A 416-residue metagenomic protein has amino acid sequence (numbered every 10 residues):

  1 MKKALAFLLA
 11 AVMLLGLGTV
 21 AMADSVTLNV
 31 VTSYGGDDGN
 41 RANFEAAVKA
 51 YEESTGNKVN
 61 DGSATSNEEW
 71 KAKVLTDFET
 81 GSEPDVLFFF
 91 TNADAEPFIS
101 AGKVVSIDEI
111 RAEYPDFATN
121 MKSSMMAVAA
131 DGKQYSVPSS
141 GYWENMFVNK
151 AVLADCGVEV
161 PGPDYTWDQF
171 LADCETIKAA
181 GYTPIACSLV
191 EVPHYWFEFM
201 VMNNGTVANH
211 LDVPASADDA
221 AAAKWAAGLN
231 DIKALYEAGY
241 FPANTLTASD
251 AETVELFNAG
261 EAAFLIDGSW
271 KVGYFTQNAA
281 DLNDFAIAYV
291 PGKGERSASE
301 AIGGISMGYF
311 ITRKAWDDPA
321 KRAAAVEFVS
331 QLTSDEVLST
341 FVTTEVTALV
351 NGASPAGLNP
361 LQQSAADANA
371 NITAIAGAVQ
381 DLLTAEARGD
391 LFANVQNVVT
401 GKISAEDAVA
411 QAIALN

Functional and structural regions predicted by a protein language model:
A6, A21-E96, S100-A101, A112 (+5 more regions): Conserved N-terminal structural module of periplasmic/extracytoplasmic solute-binding proteins
K49, E53-S54, K58, T80 (+3 more regions): Extracytoplasmic/periplasmic substrate-recognition and gating elements
T76-D77, P84-D85, D116-V152, T183-P184 (+2 more regions): A structural signal for short loop-to-beta-strand junctions that line the ligand-binding cleft of periplasmic/secreted
F90-N145, L171, W196-M202, D284-A288 (+3 more regions): Hinge/lid segment of periplasmic solute-binding proteins
D108-N120, G162-P163, G205-A227, Q277-A280 (+4 more regions): Short, solvent-exposed loop/beta-turn-alpha elements that line the ligand-binding surface or hinge of extracytoplasmic
A129, G303, T343-A353, Q363-N416: C-terminal capping/gating helix-and-loop segments adjacent to ligand/active sites or protein-protein/ligand interfaces
D131-S139, E144, Q169-A217, K233 (+1 more regions): Extracytoplasmic/periplasmic solute-binding protein
L171-T176, P214-L246: Glycine-centered hinge/linker elements that transmit conformational signals in sensory and ligand-binding systems
